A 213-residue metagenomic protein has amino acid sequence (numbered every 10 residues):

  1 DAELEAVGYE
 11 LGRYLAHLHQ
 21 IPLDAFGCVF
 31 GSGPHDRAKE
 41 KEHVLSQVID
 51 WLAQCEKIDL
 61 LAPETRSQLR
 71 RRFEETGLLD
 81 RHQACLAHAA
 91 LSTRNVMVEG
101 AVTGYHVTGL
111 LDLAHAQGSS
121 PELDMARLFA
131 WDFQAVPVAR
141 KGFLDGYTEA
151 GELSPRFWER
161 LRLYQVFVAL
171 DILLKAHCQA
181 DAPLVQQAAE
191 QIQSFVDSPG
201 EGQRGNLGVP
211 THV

Functional and structural regions predicted by a protein language model:
D1-E64, H82-A84, G118, N206-L207 (+1 more regions): A cross-family kinase active-site recognition segment
L18, S67-L123: Active-site acidic catalytic loop and adjacent metal/ATP-binding pocket of ATP-dependent phosphoryl transfer enzymes
L18-A25, T76-G77, G100, D132 (+4 more regions): A general structural signal marking secondary-structure boundaries and capping sites
F26-F30, A176-Q191: Hydrophobic/aromatic-rich alpha-helical bundle segments in the mid-to-C-terminal region
F30, L86-A89, L110-L111, F129 (+1 more regions): Short beta-strand segments
L61-L69, L184-F195: Extended, well-ordered alpha-helical scaffold segments
E122-L153, Q165-A182, Q193: Active-site activation/catalytic loop segments of kinase-like enzymes and analogous catalytic loops in related
A189-V213: Amphipathic, Lys/Arg-enriched alpha-helical patches that create a basic surface for binding polyanionic ligands
